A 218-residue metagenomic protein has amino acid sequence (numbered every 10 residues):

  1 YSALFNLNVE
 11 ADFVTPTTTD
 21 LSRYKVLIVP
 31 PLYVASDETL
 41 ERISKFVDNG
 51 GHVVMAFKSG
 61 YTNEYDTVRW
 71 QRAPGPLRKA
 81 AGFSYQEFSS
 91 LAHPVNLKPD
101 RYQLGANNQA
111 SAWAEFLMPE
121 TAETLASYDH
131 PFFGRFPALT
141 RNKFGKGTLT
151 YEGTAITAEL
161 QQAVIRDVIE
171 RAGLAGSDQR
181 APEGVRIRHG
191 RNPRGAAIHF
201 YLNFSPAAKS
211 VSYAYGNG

Functional and structural regions predicted by a protein language model:
Y1-G218: Carbohydrate-binding surfaces of carbohydrate-active enzymes
